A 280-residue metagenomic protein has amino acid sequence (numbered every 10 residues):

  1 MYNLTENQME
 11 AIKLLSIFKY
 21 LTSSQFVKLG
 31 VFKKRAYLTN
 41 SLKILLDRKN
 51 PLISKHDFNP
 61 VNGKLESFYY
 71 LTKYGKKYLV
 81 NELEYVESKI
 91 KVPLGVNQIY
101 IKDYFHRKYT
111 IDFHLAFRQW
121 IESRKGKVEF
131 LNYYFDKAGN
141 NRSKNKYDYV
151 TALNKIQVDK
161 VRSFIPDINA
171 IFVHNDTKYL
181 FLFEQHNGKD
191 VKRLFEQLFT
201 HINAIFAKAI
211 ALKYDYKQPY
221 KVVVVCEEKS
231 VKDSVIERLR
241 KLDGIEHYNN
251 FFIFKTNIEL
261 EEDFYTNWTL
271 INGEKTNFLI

Functional and structural regions predicted by a protein language model:
M1-Q98: Nuclease-adjacent, charged terminal/linker segments that flank catalytic cores
I12, L194, I210-I280: Non-catalytic C-terminal interaction segments of nucleic acid-processing enzymes
L29-A36, D190-K192, S230-V231: Acidic-and-aromatic substrate-binding clefts and catalytic sites of carbohydrate-active enzymes
V80-R124: Amphipathic alpha-helical dimerization/coiled-coil segments that flank or bridge DNA-binding/regulatory modules
L115-A116, G126-K178, K189-V191: Active-site metal-binding core of divalent-cation-utilizing nuclease and nuclease-like domains
Y133-Y134, L182-E184, Y220-E227: Extended hydrophobic secondary-structure segments that form protein cores and membrane-embedded regions
E184-F195: Short beta-strand-loop-alpha-helix junction that forms the active-site gateway of nucleic-acid-processing nucleases
L198-Y214: A short, acidic, amphipathic alpha-helical segment used as a generic capping/interface helix at domain edges
